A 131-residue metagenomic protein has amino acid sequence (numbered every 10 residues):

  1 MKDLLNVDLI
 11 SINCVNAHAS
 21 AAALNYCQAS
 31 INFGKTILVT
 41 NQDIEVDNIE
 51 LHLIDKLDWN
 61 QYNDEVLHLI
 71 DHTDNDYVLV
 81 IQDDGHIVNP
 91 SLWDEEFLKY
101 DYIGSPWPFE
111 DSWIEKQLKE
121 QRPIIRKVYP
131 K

Functional and structural regions predicted by a protein language model:
M1-D76: N-terminal anchoring/stem segment of glycosyltransferases
V39-N41, I81-D83, G104-P106: Short His-Asn-centered micro-motif
N75-V88: Short beta-strand-to-loop acidic/aromatic patch adjacent to the donor-nucleotide binding site
H86-R126: Conserved donor-nucleotide/metal-binding helix-loop-beta segment in metal-dependent transferases, i.e., the alpha-helix
V128-K131: Catalytic core and acceptor-binding pocket of nucleotide-sugar-dependent glycosyltransferases
